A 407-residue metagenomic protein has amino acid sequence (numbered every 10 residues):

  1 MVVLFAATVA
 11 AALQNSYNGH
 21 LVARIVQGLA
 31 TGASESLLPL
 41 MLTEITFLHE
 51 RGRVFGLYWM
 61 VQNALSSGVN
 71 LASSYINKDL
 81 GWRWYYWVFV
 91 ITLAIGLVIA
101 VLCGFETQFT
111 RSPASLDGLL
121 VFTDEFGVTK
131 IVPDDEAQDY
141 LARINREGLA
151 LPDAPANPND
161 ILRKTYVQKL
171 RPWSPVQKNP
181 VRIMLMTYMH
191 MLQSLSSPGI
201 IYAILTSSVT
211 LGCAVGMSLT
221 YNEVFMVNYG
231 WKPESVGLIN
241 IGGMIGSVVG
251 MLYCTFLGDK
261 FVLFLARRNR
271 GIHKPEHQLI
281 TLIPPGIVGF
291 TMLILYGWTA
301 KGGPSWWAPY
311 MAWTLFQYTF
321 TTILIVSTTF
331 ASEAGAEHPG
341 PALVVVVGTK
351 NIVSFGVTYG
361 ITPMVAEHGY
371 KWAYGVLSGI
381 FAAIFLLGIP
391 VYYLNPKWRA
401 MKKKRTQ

Functional and structural regions predicted by a protein language model:
M1-K130, D160-Q407: A six-helix transmembrane bundle that forms the core substrate pathway of small-molecule transporters
T129-Y166: Fungal intrinsically disordered, low-complexity polar regions
